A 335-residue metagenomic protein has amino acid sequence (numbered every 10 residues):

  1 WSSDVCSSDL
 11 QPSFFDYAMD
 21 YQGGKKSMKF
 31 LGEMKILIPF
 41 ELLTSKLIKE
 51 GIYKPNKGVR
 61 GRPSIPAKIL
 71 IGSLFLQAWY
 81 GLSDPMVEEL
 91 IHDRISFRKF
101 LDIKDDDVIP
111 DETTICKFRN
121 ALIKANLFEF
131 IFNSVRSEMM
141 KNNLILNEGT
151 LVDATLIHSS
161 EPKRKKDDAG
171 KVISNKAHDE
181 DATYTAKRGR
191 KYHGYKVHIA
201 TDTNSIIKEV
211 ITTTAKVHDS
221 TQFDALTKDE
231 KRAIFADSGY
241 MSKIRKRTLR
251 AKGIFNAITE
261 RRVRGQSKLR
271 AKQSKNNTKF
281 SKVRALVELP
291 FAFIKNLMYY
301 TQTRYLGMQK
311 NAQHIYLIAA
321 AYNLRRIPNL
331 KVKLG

Functional and structural regions predicted by a protein language model:
W1-S7: Short, small-residue-biased leader/transition segments that mark boundaries at the very start of proteins
S8-L42, L330, L334: Charged, often Cys/His-bearing segments associated with DNA-binding zinc-finger transcription factors
M28-F75, W79: Basic, short loop/linker segments at the boundary and entry of helix-turn-helix/winged-helix-like folds
P39, G61-I69, D107, K279 (+3 more regions): Secondary-structure capping and boundary motifs in well-ordered enzyme cores
V59-A67, G81-I115, N120: Trp/Phe/Arg-rich N-terminal binding region typifying the photolyase-homology
P85, E89-H92, P110-F255, R261 (+1 more regions): Polybasic low-complexity intrinsically disordered regions
K228, R232-A233, S238-K310: Helix-centered, glycine/charged polyanion-binding patches within enzymatic domains that contact phosphate-containing
N311-I318, R325, L330-G335: C-terminal domain-tail junction helix/linker
